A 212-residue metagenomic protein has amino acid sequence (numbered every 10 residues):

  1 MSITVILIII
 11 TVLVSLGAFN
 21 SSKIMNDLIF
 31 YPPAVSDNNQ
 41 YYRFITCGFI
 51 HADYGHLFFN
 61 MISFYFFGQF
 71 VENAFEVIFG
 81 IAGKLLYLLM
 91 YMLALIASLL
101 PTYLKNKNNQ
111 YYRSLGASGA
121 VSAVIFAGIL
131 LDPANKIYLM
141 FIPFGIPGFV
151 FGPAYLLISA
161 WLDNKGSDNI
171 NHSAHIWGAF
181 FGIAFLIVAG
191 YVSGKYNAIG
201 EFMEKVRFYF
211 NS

Functional and structural regions predicted by a protein language model:
M1-S212: A detector for small-residue-rich transmembrane helices and their helix-helix packing motifs
